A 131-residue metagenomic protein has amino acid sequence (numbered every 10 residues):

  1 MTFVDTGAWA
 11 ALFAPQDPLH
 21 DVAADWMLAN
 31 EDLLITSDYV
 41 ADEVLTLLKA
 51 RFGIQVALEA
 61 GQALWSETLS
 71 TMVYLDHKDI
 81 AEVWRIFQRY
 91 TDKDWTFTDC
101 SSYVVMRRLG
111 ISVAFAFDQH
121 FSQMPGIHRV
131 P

Functional and structural regions predicted by a protein language model:
M1, Y103-P131: Acidic, PIN/NYN-like endoribonuclease modules and their adjacent C-terminal/linker elements
M1-T36, K49-A63: Short, well-structured N-terminal submotif of metal-dependent ribonuclease cores
W9-A10, A41, F121: A generic structural signal for short hydrophobic patches within well-formed alpha-helices
D21, T71-V113: Active-site neighborhoods of divalent-metal-dependent phosphate/nucleic-acid chemistry enzymes
A29, A50-R51, T68-S70, K78: Ribonuclease/tRNase effector modules and their secretory precursors
L64-D76, Y90-D92, S122-P131: Short acidic, glycine/proline-enriched helix-loop-strand junctions
